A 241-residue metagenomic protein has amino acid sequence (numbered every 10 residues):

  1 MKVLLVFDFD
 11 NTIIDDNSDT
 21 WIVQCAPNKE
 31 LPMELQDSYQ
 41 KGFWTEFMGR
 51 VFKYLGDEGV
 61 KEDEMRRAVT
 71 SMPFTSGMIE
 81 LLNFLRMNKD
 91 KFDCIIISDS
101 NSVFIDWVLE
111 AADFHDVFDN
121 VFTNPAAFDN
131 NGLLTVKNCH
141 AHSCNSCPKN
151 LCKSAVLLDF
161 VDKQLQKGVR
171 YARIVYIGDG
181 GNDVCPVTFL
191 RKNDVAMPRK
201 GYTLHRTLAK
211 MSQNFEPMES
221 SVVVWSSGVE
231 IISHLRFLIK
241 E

Functional and structural regions predicted by a protein language model:
M1-P125: Alpha-helical substrate-recognition element adjacent to the catalytic core
S76-I95, S100-E241: C-terminal cap/substrate-recognition subdomain and adjoining C-terminal extension of metal-dependent phosphatase-like
